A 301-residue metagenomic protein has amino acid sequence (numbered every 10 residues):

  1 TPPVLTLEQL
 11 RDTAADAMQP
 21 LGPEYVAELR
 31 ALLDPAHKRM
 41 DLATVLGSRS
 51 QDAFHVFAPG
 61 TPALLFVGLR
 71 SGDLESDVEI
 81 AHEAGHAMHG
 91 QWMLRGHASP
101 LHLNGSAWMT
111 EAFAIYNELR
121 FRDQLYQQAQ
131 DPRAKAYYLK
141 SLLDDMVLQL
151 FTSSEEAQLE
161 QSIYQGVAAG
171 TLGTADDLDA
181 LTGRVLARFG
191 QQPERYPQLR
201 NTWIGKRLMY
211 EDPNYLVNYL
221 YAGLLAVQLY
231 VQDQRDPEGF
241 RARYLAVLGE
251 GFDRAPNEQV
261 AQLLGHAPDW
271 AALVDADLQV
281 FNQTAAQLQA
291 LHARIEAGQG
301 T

Functional and structural regions predicted by a protein language model:
T1-A14, L142-Q149, S154, S162-Q165: Long, K/E/R/D-enriched contiguous segments that form extended
T1-L64: Contiguous, non-catalytic segments that form substrate-binding/exosite surfaces or channel walls
F54, D73, H292: Conserved functional hotspot residues or short segments at active or partner-binding sites across diverse domains
P62-D77, P100-A107: Conserved binding/catalytic microenvironments
R70-L94, E111-I115, L119, L159 (+1 more regions): Active-site recognition of the HExxH zinc-binding catalytic motif
I80, A157, Q165, A169-T301: C-terminal, non-catalytic "cap/extension" segments appended to globular domains
N104-A134, S141-L142, L148, A222: Post-HExxH zinc-binding segment in Zn-dependent metallohydrolases
R120-L143, I163, V167-A168, D236-A246: Short helix/loop segments within enzyme catalytic domains that coordinate or immediately flank catalytic cofactors
